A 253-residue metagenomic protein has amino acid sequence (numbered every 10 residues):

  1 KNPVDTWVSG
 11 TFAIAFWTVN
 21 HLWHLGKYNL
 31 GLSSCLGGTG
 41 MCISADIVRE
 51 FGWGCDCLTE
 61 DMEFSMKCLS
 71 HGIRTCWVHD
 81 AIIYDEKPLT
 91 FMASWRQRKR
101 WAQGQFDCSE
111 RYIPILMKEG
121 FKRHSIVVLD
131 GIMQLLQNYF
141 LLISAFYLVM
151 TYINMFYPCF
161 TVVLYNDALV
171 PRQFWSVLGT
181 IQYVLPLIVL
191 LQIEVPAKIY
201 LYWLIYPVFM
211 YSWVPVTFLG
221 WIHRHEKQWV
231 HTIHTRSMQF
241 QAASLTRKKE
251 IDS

Functional and structural regions predicted by a protein language model:
K1-D56, K99, F106, E110: Long helical/loop segments within the catalytic core of UDP-sugar-dependent glycosyltransferases, especially the large
I14-H21, W95-L116, Y183-L185, V216-G220: Catalytic core of nucleotide-sugar-dependent glycosyltransferases
L58-F64: Acidic donor-binding loop at a coil-to-helix junction in glycosyltransferase catalytic cores that engages
S65-Y84: Catalytic donor-sugar/metal-binding loop of nucleotide-sugar-dependent glycosyltransferases
K87-Q103, H231-F240: Nucleotide-sugar-dependent glycosyltransferase catalytic core
F91, W95, S125-I132, L204: Alpha-helical membrane-protein architecture signal
Q134-E226: Membrane-embedded multi-pass helical conduit in multi-pass membrane proteins, especially envelope-biosynthetic
W221-T246: Membrane-interface alpha-helices
